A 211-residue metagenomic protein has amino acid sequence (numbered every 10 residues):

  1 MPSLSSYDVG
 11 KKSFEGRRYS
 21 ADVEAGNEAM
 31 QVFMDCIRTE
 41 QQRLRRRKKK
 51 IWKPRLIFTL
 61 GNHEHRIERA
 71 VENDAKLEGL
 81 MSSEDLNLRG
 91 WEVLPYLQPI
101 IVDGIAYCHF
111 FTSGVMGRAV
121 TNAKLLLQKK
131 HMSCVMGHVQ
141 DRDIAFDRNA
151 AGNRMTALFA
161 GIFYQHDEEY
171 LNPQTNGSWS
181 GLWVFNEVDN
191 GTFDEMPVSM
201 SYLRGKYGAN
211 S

Functional and structural regions predicted by a protein language model:
M1-L4, D85-P99, E187, G191 (+1 more regions): Short secondary-structure boundary segments
M1-L88: Core catalytic region of metal-dependent phosphoesterases/phosphodiesterases, especially metallo-beta-lactamase-like
P2-K12, R17, Q31, D35 (+4 more regions): Feature recognizes metal-dependent phosphohydrolase scaffolds
E40-K53, R66, A70-A145, N149-A151: Charged, low-complexity C-terminal accessory regions
C108-M200: Conserved beta-sheet core of the metallophosphoesterase superfamily
M200-N210: Polar, enzyme-active/binding microenvironments
